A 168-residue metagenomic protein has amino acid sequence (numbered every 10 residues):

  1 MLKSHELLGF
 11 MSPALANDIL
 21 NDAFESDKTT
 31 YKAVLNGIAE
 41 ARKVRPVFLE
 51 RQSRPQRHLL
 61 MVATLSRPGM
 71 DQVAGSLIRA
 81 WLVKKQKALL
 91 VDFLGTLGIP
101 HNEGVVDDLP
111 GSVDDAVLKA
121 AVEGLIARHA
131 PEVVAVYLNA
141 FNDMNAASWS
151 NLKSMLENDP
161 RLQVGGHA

Functional and structural regions predicted by a protein language model:
M1-L2, G98-P100, P160-A168: Short intrinsically disordered terminal tails
L2-V34: Charged, amphipathic alpha-helical stretches
S26-S150: Acidic, low-complexity, intrinsically disordered interaction modules
M144-G165: Long terminal segments
